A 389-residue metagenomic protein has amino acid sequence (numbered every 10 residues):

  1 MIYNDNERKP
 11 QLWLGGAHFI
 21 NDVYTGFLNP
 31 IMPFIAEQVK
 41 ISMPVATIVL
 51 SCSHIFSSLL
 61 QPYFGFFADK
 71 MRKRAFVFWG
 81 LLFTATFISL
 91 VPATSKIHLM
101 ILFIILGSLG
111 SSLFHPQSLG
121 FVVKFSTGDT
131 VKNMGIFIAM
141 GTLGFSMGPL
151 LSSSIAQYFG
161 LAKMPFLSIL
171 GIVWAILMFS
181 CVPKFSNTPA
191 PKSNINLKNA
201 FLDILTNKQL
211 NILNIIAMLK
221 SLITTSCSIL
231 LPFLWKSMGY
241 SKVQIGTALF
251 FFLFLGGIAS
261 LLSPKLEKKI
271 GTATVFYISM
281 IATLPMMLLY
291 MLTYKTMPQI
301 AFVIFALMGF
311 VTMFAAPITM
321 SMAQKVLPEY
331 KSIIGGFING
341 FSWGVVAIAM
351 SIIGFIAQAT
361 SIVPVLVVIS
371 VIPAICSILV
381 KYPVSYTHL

Functional and structural regions predicted by a protein language model:
L28-N29, Q209-F250: Extracytoplasmic gate region of multi-pass secondary transporters
L59-S95: Conserved MFS/SLC helix-loop-helix module at the cytosolic interface between two early adjacent transmembrane helices
L60-R72, A259-G271, A357: Helix-to-loop junctions at the C-terminal end of transmembrane segments in multipass secondary transporters
I104-M140: Cytoplasmic helix-loop-helix junction between adjacent transmembrane helices in 12-TM secondary transporters
F137-P183: Helix-loop-helix hairpin linking two adjacent transmembrane segments in secondary transporters
A273-T319: C-terminal transmembrane helical hairpin of 12-TM major facilitator-type secondary transporters
V326-A359: A late C-terminal transmembrane helix in Major Facilitator Superfamily
T387-L389: Conserved small/polar residues in nucleotide/adenosyl-binding loops
